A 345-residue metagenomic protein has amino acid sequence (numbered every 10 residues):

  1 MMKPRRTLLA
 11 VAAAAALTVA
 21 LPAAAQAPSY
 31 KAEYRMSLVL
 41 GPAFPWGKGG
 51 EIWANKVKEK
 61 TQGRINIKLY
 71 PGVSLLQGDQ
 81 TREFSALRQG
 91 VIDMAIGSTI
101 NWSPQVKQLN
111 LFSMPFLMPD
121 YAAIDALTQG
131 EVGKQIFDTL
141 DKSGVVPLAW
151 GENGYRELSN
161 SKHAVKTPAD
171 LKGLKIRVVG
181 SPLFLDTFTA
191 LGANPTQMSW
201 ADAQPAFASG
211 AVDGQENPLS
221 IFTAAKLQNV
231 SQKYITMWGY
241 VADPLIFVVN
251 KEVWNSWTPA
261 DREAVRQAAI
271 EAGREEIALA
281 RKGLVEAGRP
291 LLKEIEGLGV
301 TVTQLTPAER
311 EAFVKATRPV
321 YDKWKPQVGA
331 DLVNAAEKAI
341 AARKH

Functional and structural regions predicted by a protein language model:
M1-K3: N-terminal secretory signal peptides that target proteins for export/translocation
L9-T18: Hydrophobic helical h-region of N-terminal Sec-dependent signal peptides in bacterial secretory/periplasmic proteins
A13, Q26-A123, V132-K134, L140-H345: N-terminal secretory/targeting leader peptides
A20-P22: N-terminal signal peptide c-region/cleavage motif recognized by signal peptidases
